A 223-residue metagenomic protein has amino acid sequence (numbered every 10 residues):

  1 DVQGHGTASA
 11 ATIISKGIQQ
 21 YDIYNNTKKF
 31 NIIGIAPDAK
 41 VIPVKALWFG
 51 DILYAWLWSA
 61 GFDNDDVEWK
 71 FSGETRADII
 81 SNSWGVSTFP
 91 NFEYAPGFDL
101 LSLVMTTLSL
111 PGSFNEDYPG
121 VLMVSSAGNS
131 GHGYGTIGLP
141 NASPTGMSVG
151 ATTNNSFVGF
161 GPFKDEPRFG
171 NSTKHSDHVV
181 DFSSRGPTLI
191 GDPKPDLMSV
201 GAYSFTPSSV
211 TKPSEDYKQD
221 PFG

Functional and structural regions predicted by a protein language model:
D1-H5, T106, L110, D177-G186: N-terminal domain-start motif of subtilase-like serine proteases
D1-Y54, F71-D78, F89-N91, Y118-G120 (+4 more regions): Subtilisin-like serine protease catalytic core
I14-I18, L57-D65, G85, T106-F114 (+1 more regions): Sec-exported extracytoplasmic/periplasmic mature domains
D22-N26, T88-P96, S126-P144, A151-K194 (+1 more regions): Active-site-adjacent substrate-recognition loops and nearby beta-strands within hydrolase catalytic domains
Y24, D65-S72, S113-D117, P167-F169: Intrinsically disordered, low-complexity Ser/Thr- and acidic-rich flexible linkers and loops, especially at boundaries
V41, N82, D117-P119, G131 (+2 more regions): Residue-level recognition of alpha-helix boundary/capping or hinge positions
F62-F98, G120, S126-A127: Short acidic, glycine-rich surface-loop motifs adjacent to enzyme active sites
L100-M123: Catalytic-core regions built around general acid/base machinery
